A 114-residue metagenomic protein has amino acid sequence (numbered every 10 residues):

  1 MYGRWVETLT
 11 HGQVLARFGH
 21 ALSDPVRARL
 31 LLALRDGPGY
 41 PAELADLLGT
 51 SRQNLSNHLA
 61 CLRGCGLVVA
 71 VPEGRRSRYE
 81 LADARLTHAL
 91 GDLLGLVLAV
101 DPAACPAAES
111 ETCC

Functional and structural regions predicted by a protein language model:
M1-V14, A84-C114: Amphipathic alpha-helical dimerization/coiled-coil segments that flank or bridge DNA-binding/regulatory modules
Q13-S51, E73-L86: N-terminal helix-turn-helix DNA-binding core of bacterial DNA-binding proteins
P25, L62, D92, L96: Solvent-exposed, charged/polar functional surfaces in cytosolic regulatory/catalytic domains
D46, R63-G64: Alpha-helical residues within the helix-turn-helix
H58: Residues within the DNA-recognition helix of helix-turn-helix
